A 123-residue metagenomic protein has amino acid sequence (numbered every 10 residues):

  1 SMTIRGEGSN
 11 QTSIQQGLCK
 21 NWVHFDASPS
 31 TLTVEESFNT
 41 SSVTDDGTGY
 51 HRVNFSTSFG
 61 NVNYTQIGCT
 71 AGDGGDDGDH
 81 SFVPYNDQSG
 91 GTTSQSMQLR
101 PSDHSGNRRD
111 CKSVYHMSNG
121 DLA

Functional and structural regions predicted by a protein language model:
S1-I14: Low-complexity, small-hydrophobic/phenylalanine-enriched stretches that adopt extended beta/coil conformations used
T12-A123: Extracellular attachment/recognition segments
